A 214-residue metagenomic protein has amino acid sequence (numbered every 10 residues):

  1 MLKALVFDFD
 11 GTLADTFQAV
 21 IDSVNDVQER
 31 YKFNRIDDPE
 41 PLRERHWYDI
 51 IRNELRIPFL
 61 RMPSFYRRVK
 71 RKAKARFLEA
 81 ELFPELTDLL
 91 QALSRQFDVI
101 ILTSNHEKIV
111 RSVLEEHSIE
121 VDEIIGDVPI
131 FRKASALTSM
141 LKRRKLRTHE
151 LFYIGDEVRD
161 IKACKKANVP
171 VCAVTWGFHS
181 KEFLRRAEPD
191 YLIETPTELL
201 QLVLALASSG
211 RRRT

Functional and structural regions predicted by a protein language model:
M1-F7, S208-T214: Non-catalytic pre-domain segments flanking phosphatase-related domains
L2-T87: N-terminal helical cap/lid subdomain that shapes the substrate entry/recognition surface in HAD-like hydrolases
A4, A136-I161: Conserved Lys-Pro-Asp/Glu-containing loop-to-beta segment of HAD-superfamily phosphomonoesterases, centered on
D38-E40, I119-K133: A short, structured active-site edge motif that brings together acidic residues
L42, H46, E81, E85 (+5 more regions): Short beta->alpha linker loops
A75-E107, R111-E115, A134-S135: Short, acidic loop-to-helix structural element flanking the phosphoryl-transfer center in phosphate-processing enzymes
S118-I125, F183-V203: Structural recognition of alpha->loop->beta junctions
F152-E194: Acidic, Mg2+-coordinating phosphoryl-transfer loop and its flanking beta/alpha structural elements, shared across
